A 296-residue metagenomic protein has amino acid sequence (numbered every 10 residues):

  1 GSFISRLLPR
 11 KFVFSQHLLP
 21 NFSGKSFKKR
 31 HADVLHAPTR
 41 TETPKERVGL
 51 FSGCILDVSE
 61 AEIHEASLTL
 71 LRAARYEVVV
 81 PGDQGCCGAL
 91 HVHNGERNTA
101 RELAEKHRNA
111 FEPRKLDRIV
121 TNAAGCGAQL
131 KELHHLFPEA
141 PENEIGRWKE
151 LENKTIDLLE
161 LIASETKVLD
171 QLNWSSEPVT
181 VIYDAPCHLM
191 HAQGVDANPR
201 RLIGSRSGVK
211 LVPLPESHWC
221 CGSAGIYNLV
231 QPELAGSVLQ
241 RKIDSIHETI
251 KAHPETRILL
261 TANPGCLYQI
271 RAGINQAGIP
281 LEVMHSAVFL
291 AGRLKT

Functional and structural regions predicted by a protein language model:
G1-T296: Iron-sulfur cluster-binding electron-transfer modules in prokaryotic oxidoreductases
